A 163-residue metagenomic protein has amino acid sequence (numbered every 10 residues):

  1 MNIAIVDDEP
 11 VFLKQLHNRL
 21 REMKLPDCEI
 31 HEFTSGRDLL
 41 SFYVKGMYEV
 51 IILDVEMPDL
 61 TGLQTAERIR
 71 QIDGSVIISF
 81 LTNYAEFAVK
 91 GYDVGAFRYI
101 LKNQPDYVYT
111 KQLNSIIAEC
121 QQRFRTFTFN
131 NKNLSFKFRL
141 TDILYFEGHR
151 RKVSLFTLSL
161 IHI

Functional and structural regions predicted by a protein language model:
M1, C28, V76: Switch/coupling loops of ABC transporter nucleotide-binding domains
M1-F12, L16-L20, I51: Conserved acidic segment of CheY-like receiver
I5, E32, F80-L81: Conserved SAM-binding loop
P10, T34-D38: Acidic phosphotransfer microenvironment of two-component signaling modules
E22-P26, I72-G74: Short helix-capping segments at alpha-helix termini
K24-T34, F42: Short hydrophobic/Thr-rich beta-strand motif most characteristic of the beta2 strand and flanking loop of CheY-like
R37-Q122: CheY-like receiver
K111-I161: Conserved binding/recognition cores within well-folded domains
